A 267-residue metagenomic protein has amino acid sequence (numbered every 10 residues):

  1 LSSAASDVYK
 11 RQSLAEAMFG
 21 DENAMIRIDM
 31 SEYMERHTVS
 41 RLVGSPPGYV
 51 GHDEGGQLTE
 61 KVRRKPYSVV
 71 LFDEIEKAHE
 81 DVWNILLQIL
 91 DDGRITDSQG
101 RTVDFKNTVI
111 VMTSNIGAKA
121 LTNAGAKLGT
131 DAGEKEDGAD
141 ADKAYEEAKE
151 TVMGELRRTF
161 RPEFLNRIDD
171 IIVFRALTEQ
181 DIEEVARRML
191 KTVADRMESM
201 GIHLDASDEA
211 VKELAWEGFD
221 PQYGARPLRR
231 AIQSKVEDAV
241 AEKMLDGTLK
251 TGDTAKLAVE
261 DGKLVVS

Functional and structural regions predicted by a protein language model:
S3-S267: AAA+ P-loop NTPase nucleotide-binding core of proteostasis motors
